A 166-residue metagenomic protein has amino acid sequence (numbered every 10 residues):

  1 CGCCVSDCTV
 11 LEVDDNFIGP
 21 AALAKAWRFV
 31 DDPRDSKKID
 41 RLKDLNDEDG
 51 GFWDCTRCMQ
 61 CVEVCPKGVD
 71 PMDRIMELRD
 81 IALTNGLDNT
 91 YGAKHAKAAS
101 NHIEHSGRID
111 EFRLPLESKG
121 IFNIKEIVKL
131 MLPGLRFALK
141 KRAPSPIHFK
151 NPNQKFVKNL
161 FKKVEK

Functional and structural regions predicted by a protein language model:
C1-S6, V10-K166: Ferredoxin-type iron-sulfur electron-transfer modules in oxidoreductases and energy-metabolism complexes
